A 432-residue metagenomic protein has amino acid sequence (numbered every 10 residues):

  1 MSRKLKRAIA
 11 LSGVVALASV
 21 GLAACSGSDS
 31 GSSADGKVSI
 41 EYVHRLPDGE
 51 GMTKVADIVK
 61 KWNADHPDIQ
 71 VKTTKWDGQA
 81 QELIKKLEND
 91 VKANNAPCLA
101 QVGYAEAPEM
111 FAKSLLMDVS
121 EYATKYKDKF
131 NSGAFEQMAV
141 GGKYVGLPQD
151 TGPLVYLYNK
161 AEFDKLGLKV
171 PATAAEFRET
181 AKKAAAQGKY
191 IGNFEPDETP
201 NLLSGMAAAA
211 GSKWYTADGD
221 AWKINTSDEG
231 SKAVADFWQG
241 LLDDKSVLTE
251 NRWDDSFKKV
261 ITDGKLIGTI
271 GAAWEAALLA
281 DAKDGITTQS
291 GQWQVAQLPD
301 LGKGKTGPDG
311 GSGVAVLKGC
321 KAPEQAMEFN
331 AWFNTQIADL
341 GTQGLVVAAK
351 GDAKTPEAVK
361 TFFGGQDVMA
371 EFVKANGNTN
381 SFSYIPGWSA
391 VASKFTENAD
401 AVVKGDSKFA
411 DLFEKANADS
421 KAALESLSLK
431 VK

Functional and structural regions predicted by a protein language model:
S2-P108, D411, K415-K432: Conserved N-terminal structural module of periplasmic/extracytoplasmic solute-binding proteins
K75-K86, A105, A174-R178, T249-D263: Short helix-initiation/N-cap motifs at beta->coil->alpha
N89, P97-C98, K127-E162, I191 (+4 more regions): A structural signal for short loop-to-beta-strand junctions that line the ligand-binding cleft of periplasmic/secreted
V91-V102, M117, G188-Y190, D263-A272: Alpha-to-beta junction loops
Y104-L154, S204-A207, S290, Q294-A296 (+1 more regions): Hinge/lid segment of periplasmic solute-binding proteins
V145-Q149, L154, A175-K223, G230 (+1 more regions): Extracytoplasmic/periplasmic solute-binding protein
A181, A221-E250: Glycine-centered hinge/linker elements that transmit conformational signals in sensory and ligand-binding systems
W274-Q289, G302-E397, L427-K432: C-terminal lobe and pocket-closing loops of periplasmic/extracytoplasmic Venus-flytrap solute-binding proteins
